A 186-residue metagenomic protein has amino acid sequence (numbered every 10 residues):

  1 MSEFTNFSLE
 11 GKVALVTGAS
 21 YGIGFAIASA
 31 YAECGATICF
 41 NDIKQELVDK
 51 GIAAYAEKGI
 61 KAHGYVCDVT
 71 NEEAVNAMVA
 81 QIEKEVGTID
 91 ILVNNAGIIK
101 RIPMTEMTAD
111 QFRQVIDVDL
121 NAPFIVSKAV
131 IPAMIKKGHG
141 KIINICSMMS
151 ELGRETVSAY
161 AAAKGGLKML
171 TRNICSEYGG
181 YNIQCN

Functional and structural regions predicted by a protein language model:
V13, S20-Y21: Conserved glycine-rich cofactor-binding loop
C34-K50: Conserved glycine-rich Rossmann-like NAD(P)H-binding loop of the short-chain dehydrogenase/reductase
I102-T105, L152-S158, G180-Y181: Active-site loop immediately N-terminal to the catalytic Tyr-X3-Lys motif of short-chain dehydrogenase/reductase
P103-M104, Q111-I116: Substrate-binding pocket helix/loop in short-chain dehydrogenase/reductase
S127, A163, T171: Active-site helix of classical SDR
P132, S176-G180: Alpha-helical segment proximal to the catalytic Tyr-Lys
S147: Residue(s) in the substrate-gating loop at a strand-loop-helix junction that position the organic substrate next
